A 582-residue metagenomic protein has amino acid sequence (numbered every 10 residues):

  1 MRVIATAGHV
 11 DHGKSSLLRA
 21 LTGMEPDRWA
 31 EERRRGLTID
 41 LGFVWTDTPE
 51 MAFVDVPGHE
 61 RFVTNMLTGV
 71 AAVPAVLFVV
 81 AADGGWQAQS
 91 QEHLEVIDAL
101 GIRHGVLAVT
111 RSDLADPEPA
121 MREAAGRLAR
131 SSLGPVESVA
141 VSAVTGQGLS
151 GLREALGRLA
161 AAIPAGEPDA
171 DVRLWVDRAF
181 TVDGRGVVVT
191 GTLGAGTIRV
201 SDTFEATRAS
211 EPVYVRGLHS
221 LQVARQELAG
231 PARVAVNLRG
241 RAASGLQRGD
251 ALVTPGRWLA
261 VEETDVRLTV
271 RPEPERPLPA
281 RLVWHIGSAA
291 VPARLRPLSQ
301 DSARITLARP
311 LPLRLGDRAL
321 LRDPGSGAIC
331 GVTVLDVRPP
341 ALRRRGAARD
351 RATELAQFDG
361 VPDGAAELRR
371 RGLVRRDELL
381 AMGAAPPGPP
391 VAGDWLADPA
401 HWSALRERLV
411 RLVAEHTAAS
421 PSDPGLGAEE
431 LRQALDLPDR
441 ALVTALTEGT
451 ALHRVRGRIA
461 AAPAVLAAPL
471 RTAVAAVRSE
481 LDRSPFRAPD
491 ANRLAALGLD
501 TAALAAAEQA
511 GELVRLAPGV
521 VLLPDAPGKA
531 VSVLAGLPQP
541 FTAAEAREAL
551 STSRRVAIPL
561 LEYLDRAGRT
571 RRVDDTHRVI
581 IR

Functional and structural regions predicted by a protein language model:
M1-V56: Conserved G1/Walker A P-loop phosphate-binding module
V3-T6, H104, L114-R127, E137 (+3 more regions): C-terminal effector modules of nucleic-acid-centric enzymes and ribosome-associated factors
I4-G8, H12-A20, R61-L67, G85-A88 (+1 more regions): P-loop/Walker A NTP-binding module and the surrounding RecA-like catalytic core of P-loop NTPases
A7-H9, E31, R35-G36, V44-W45 (+12 more regions): Replace "in large, NTP-powered and nucleic-acid-processing enzymes" with "in large, NTP-powered factors and other
D11, L17, G36, D55 (+11 more regions): Residue-level signature of catalytic and energy-coupling elements of molecular machines, predominantly ATP/GTP-dependent
V56-R61, V70-A120, L494: Conserved Switch II/interswitch segment of TRAFAC-class P-loop GTPases
H59-E60, D83-Q87, I102, R111-D116 (+5 more regions): Conserved nucleotide-binding/hydrolysis micro-motifs of P-loop NTPases
S112, G126-V270: Conserved catalytic-core segments of large NTP-driven translation/proteostasis enzymes
